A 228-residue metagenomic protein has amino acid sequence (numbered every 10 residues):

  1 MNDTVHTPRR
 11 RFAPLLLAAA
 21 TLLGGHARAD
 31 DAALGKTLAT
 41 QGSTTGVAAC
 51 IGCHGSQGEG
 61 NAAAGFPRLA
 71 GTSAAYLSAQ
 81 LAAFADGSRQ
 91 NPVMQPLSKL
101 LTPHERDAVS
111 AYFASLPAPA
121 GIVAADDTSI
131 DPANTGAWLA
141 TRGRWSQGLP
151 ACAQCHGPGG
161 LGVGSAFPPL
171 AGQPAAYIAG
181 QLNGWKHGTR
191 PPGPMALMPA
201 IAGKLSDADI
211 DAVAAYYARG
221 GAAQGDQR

Functional and structural regions predicted by a protein language model:
N2-L15: Bacterial N-terminal signal peptides that target proteins for export
A13-G24: Bacterial N-terminal signal peptides
G25-G46, G65, S115-S146, G225: Electrostatic cytochrome c docking/interface patches
A32-G87, N91: The feature marks the first
L34-T37, Y76-A79, V93-P96, A108 (+4 more regions): Extracytoplasmic/secreted proteins, especially bacterial periplasmic and envelope-associated proteins
K36-I51, A74, T141-A153, P168-G180: Sequence context surrounding c-type heme c attachment/ligation sites in exported
V47-S56, V109, L149-G159, V213: The canonical Cys-X-X-Cys-His
G52, N61-R68, A83-D126, G164-P169 (+2 more regions): Axial heme c-ligation environment in periplasmic c-type cytochrome domains
